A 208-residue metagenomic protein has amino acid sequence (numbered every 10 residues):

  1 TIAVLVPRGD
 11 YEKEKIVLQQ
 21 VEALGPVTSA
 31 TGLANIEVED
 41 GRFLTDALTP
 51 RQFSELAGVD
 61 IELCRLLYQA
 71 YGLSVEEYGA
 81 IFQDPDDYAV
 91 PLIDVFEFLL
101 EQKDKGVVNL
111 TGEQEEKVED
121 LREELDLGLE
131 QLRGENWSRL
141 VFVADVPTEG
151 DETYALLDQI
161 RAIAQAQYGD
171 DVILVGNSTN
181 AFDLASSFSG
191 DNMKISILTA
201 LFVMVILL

Functional and structural regions predicted by a protein language model:
T1-L208: Structured non-transmembrane domains adjacent to transmembrane bundles in polytopic membrane proteins
